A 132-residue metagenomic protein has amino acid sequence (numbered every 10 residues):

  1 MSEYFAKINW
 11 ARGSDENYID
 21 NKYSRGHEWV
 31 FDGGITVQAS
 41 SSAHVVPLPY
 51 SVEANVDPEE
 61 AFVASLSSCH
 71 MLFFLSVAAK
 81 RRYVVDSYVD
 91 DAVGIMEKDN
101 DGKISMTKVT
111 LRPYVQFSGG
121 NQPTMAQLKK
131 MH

Functional and structural regions predicted by a protein language model:
M1-A64, L75-H132: Extended beta-strand/beta-hairpin segments
